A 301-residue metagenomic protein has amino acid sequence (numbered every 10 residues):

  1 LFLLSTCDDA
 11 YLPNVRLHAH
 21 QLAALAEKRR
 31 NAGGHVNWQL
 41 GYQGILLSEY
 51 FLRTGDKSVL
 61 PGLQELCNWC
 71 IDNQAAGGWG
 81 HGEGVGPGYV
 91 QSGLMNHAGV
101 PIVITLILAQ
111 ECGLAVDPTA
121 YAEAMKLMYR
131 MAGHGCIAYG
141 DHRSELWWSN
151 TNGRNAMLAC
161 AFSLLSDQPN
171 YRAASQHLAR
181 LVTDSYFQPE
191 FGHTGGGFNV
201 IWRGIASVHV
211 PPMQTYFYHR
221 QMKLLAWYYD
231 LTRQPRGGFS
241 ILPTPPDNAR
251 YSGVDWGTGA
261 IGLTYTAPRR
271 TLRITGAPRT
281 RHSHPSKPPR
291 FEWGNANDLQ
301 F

Functional and structural regions predicted by a protein language model:
L1-A10, Y42-D56, P101-A115, A156-P169 (+2 more regions): Well-ordered alpha-helical scaffold segments within catalytic/enzyme domains
F2, Y11, Y42, Y50 (+10 more regions): Sequence-level detector for tyrosine residue identity
F2, Y11, Y50-F51, F162 (+8 more regions): Phenylalanine-focused residue identity feature
F2-C112, D117-A122: Extended ligand-binding groove/face enriched in aromatic
D8-D9, D56, D72, D117 (+7 more regions): Acidic-enriched, low-complexity/disordered segments with a strong bias for Aspartate over Glutamate
P13-R30, P61-G80, A120-Y139, P169-E190 (+2 more regions): Long, well-ordered core segments of solenoidal/helical folds
L22-L40, H81-A98, L114-A115, A132-N155 (+3 more regions): Solvent-exposed loop and edge beta-strand segments that line ligand/cofactor-binding and catalytic clefts
R172-R180, A206-F301: Terminal, non-catalytic domain-edge segments
